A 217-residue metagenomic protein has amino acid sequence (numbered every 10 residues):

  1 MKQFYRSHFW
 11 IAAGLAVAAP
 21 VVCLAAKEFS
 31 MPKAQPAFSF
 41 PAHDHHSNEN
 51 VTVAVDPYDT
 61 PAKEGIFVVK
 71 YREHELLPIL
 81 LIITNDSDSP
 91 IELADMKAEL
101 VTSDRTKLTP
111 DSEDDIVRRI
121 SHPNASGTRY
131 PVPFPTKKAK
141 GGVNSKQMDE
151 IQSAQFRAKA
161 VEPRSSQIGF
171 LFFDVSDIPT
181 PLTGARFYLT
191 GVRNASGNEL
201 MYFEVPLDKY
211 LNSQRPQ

Functional and structural regions predicted by a protein language model:
M1-R6: N-terminal secretory signal peptides that target proteins for export/translocation
W10-P20: Bacterial N-terminal signal peptides
V21-A25: Sec/Tat signal peptide C-region and signal peptidase I cleavage site
A26-A34, F40-P41, K97-D104, P133-Q217: Surface-exposed edge beta-strand/loop patches
K33-R72: Low-complexity, acidic Ser/Thr/Pro/Gly-rich terminal tails and inter-domain linkers that flank the onset of structured
K63-L76, D86-I91, A160-E162: Short, solvent-exposed beta-strand/turn "edge" segments of beta-rich domains on protein surfaces
R72-L80, Q167-I168: Short, solvent-exposed loop/turn segments enriched in Ser/Thr/Gly
P78-A154: Mid-length scaffold segments of soluble, non-membrane domains
